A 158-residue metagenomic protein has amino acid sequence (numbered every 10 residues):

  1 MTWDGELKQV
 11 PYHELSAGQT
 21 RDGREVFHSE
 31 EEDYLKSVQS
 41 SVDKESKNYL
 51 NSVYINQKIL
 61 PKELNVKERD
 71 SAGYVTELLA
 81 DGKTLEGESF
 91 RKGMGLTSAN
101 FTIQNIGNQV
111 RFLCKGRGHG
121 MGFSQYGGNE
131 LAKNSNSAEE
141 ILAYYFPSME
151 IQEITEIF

Functional and structural regions predicted by a protein language model:
M1-F158: Conserved, single-site charged/polar hotspot
